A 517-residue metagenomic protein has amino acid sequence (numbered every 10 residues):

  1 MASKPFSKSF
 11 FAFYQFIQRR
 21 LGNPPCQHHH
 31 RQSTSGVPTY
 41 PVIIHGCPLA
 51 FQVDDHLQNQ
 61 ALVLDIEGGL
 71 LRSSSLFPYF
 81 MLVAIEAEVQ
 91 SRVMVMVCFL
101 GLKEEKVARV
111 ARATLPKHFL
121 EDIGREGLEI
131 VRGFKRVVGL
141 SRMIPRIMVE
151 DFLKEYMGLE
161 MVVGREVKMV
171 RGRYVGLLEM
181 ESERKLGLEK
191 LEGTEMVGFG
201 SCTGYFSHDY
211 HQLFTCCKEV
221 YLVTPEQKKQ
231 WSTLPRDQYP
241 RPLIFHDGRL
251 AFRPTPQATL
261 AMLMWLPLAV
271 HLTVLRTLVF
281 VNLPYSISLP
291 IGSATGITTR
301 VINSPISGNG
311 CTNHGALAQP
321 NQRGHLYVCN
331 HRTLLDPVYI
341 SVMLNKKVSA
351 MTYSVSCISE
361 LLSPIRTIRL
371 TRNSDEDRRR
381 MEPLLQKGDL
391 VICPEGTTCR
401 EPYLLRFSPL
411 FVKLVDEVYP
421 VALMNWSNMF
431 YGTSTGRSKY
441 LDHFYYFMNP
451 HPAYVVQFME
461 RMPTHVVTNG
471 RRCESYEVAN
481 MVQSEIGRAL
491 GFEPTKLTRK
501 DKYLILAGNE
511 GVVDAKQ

Functional and structural regions predicted by a protein language model:
M1-H56, G158-G164, M180-E183, G187 (+12 more regions): Cytosol/nucleoplasm-facing, intrinsically disordered, low-complexity tails of endomembrane-system membrane proteins
M1-Q27, S33, C47-P48, L115-P254: C-terminal cap/substrate-recognition subdomain and adjoining C-terminal extension of metal-dependent phosphatase-like
I43-Q52, A113-G133, S286-H325, S374-E382: A short, well-structured juxtamembrane/interface segment
L49-Q90: Active-site neighborhood of HAD-like aspartate-dependent phosphohydrolases
S73-G133: A metal-dependent, Asp-based hydrolase signature
P78-C98, E105, R249-P305, L361-P364: A transmembrane-helix-recognition feature enriched in membrane-embedded lipid enzymes and envelope glyco-/phospholipid
F152-M169, V281, T299, A318-D375 (+1 more regions): Catalytic core of membrane glycerolipid acyltransferases/transacylases, capturing the structured, soluble-facing
L268, I358, D389, R400-C473 (+2 more regions): A cross-family acyltransferase "interaction/gating" segment
